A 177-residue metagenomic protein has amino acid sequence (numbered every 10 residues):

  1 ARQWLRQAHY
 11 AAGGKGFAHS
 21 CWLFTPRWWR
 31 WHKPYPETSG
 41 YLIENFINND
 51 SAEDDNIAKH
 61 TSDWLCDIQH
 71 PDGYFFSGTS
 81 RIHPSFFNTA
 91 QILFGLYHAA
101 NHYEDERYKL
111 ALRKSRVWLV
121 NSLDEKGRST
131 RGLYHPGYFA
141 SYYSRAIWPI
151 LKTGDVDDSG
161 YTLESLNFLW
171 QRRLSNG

Functional and structural regions predicted by a protein language model:
A1-G177: Glycan-recognition and catalytic cores of secretory/periplasmic carbohydrate-active enzymes
